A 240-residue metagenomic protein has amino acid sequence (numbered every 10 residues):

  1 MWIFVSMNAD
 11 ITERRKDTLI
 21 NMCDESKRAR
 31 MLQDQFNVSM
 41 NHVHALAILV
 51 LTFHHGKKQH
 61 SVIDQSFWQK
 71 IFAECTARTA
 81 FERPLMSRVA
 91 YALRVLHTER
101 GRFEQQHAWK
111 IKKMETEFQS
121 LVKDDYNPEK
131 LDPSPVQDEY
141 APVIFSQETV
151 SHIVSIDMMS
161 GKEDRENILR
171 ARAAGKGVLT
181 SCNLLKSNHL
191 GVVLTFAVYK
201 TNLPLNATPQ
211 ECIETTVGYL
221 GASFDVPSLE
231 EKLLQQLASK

Functional and structural regions predicted by a protein language model:
M1-I11: Extreme N-terminal signal-anchor transmembrane helix of membrane signaling/transducer proteins, especially in bacteria
A9-Q35: Juxtamembrane interface helices immediately C-terminal to a transmembrane segment
T18-S26, A45, V50-K240: Intrinsically disordered, low-complexity polar/acidic regions
K27-L49: Short extracytoplasmic
